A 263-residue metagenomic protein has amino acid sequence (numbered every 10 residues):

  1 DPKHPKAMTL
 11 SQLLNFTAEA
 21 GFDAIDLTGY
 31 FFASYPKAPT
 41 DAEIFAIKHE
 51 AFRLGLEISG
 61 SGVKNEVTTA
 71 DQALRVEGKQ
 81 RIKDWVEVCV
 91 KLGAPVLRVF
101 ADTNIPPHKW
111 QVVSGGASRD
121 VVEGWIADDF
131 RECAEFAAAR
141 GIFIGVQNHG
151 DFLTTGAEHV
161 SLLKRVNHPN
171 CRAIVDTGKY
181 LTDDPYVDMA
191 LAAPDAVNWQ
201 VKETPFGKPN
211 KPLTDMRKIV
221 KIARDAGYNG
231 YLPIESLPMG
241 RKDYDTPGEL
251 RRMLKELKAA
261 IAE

Functional and structural regions predicted by a protein language model:
D1-A94, A117-V121, R131, A138 (+4 more regions): N-terminal pre-domain/capping segments
D1-G21, A139, L153-E263: Histidine-acidic metal/acid-base catalytic patches
I25-L27, I58-V63, L97-V99, I144-V146 (+3 more regions): Hydrophobic faces of well-ordered beta-strands that scaffold small-molecule active sites in alpha/beta enzyme cores
G29-F31, N65-V67, A101-I105, G150-F152 (+3 more regions): Active-site-proximal loop/turn and secondary-structure-junction residues that shape catalytic pockets, frequently
C89-G115, R140-H149: Active-site groove signature of glycoside hydrolases
P107-F130, F136: Active-site cleft segment of glycoside hydrolase catalytic domains centered on the general acid/base Glu
A127-L153: N-terminal/domain-start segments enriched in small and hydrophobic, helix-friendly residues, covering either
